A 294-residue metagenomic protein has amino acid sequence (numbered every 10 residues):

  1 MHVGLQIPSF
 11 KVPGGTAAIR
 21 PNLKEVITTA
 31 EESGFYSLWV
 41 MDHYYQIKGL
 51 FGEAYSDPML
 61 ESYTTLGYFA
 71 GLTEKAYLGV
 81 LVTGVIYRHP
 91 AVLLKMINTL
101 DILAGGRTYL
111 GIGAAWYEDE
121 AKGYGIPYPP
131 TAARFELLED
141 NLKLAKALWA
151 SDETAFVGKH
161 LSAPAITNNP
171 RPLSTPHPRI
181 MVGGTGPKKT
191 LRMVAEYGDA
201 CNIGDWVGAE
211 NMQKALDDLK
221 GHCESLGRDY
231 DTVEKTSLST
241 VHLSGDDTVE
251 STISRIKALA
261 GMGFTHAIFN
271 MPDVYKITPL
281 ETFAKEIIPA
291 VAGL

Functional and structural regions predicted by a protein language model:
M1-L72, P178, N270, V274 (+2 more regions): N-terminal beta1-alpha1-beta2 module of alpha/beta enzyme domains
V3-I7, L38-V40, Y77-V80, T108-I112 (+4 more regions): Hydrophobic faces of well-ordered beta-strands that scaffold small-molecule active sites in alpha/beta enzyme cores
I7, E31, Y36, A132-S174 (+1 more regions): An alpha-helical appendage that flanks or caps ligand/catalytic pockets
I7-R20, T83-A91, P176-G186, L238-E250: Active-site mouth loops of central-metabolism enzymes
S9-K11, Y44-Y45, G84, A114-E118 (+4 more regions): Active-site-proximal loop/turn and secondary-structure-junction residues that shape catalytic pockets, frequently
A17-A30, L93-M96, G183-M193, D247-L259: Short, acidic/polar
E31-E32, L66-K75, I97, D101-R107 (+3 more regions): Acidic (Asp/Glu)-rich catalytic clusters
K48-G52, V80, I86-Y197, Q213 (+2 more regions): Internal, glycine-rich beta/alpha segment that forms the wall or movable "lid" of small-molecule/cofactor binding
